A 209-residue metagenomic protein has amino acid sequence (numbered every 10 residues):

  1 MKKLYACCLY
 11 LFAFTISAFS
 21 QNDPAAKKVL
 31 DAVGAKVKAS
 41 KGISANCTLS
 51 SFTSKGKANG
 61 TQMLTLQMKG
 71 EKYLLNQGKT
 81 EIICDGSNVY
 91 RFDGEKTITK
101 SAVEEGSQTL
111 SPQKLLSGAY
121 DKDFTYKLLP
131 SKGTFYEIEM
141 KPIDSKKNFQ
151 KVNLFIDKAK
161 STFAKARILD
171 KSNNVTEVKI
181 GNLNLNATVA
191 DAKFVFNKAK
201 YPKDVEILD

Functional and structural regions predicted by a protein language model:
M1-N22: Bacterial Sec-dependent N-terminal signal peptides
I16-A58, K69-E71, K203-D209: N-terminal leader/targeting segments and the immediate start of mature chains
S40-S44, T61-M63, G70, C84 (+5 more regions): Extracytoplasmic
L49-S51, Q77, D93-G94, R167-D170: Beta-turn initiation residues at beta-strand->coil junctions
M63-L110, T176: An acidic-aromatic
E104-T134: Flexible, surface-exposed loop/linker segments and immediately adjacent secondary-structure boundaries
F124-L129, G133-D209: Gly/Pro-enriched, hydrophobic low-complexity segments that function as extracytoplasmic propeptides/linkers
